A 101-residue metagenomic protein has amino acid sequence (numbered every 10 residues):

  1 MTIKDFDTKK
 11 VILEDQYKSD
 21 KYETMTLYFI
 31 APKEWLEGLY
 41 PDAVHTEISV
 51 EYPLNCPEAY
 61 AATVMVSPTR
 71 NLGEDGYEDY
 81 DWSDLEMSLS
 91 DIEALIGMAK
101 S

Functional and structural regions predicted by a protein language model:
M1-K4, E74, G97-S101: Short intrinsically disordered terminal tails
M1-S19: Extreme N-terminal leader/activation tails
S19-D91: Acidic, low-complexity, intrinsically disordered interaction modules
